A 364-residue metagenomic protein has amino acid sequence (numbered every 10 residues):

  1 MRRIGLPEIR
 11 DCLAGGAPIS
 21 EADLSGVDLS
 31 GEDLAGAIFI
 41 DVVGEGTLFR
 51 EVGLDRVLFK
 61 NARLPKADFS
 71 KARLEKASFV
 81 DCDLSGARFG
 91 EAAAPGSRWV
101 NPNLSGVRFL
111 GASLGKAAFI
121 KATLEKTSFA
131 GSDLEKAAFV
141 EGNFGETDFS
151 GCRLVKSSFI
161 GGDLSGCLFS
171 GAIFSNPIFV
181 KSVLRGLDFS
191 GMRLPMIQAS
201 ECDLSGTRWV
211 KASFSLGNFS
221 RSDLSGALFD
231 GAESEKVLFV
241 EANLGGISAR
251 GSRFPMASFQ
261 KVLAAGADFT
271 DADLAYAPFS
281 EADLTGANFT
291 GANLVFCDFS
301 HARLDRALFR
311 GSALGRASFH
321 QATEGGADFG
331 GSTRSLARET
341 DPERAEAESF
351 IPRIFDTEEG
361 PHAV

Functional and structural regions predicted by a protein language model:
M1-V364: Tandem repeat scaffolds
